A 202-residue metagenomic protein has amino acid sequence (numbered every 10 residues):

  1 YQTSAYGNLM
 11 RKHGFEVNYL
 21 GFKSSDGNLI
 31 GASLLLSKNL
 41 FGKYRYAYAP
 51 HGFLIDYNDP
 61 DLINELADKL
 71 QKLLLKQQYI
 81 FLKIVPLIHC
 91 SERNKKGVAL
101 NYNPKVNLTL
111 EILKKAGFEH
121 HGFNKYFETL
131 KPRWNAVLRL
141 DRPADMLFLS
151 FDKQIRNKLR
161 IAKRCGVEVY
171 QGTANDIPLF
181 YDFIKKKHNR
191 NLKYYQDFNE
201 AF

Functional and structural regions predicted by a protein language model:
Y1-K43, S91, K96, P104 (+1 more regions): A conserved beta-strand-loop-helix scaffold within acyl/acetyltransferase catalytic domains
Y44-E128: Acyl-donor binding region in acyl/amide transferases
